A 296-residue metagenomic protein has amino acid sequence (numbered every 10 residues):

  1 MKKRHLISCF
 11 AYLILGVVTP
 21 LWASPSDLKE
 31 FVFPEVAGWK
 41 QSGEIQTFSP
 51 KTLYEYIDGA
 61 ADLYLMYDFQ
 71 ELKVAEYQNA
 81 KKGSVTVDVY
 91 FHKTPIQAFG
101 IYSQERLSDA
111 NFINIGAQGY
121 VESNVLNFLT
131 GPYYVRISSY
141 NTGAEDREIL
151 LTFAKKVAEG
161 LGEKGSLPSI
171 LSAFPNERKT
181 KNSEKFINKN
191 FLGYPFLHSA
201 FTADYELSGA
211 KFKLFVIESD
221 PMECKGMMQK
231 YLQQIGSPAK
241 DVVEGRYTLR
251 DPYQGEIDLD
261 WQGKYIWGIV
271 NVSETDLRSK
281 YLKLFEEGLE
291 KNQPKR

Functional and structural regions predicted by a protein language model:
M1-R4: Positively charged n-region of N-terminal signal peptides that target proteins for export
S8-P20: Bacterial N-terminal signal peptides
T19-T86, Y90-R296: Soluble, non-membrane globular domain cores that form compact, hydrophobic packing and curved binding surfaces
